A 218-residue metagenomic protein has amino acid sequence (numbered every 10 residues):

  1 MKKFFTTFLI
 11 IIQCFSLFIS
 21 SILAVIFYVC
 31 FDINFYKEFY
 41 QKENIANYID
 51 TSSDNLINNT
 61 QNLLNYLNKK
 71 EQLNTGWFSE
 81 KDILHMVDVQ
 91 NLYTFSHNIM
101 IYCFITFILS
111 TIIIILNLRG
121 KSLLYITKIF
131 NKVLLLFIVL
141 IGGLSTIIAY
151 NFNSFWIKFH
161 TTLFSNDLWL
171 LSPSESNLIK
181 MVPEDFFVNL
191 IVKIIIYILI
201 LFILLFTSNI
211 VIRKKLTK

Functional and structural regions predicted by a protein language model:
M1-F35: Hydrophobic secretory-pathway targeting helix
K2-I11, F107-S154, L204-K218: Juxtamembrane interface at the cytosolic side of transmembrane helices
A24-N58, I148-Y150, S154-K158: Membrane-helix exit/juxtamembrane interface segments
F39-V87, S165-V182: Extracytosolic (periplasmic/ER-lumenal) interhelical loops and adjacent juxtamembrane/interface segments of multi-pass
L67-C103, E184-I195: Individual transmembrane alpha-helix segments
H97-I115, K193-L204: Hydrophobic alpha-helical transmembrane segments
Y150-S174: Juxtamembrane non-transmembrane "cap" segments at the membrane-aqueous interface of multi-pass membrane proteins
D167-K218: Terminal transmembrane helical module of multi-pass membrane proteins
